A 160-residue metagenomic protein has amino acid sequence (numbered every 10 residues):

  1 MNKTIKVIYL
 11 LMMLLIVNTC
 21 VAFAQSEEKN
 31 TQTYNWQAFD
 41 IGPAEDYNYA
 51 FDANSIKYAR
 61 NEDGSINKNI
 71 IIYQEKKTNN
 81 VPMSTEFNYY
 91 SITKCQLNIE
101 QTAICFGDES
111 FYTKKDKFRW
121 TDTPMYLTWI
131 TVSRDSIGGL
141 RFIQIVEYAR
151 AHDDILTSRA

Functional and structural regions predicted by a protein language model:
M1-Y9: Bacterial N-terminal signal peptides that target proteins for export
Y9-T19: Bacterial N-terminal signal peptides
F23-A160: N-terminal secretory-pathway/extracellular module detecting exported/lumenal segments and adjacent signal-anchor/first
